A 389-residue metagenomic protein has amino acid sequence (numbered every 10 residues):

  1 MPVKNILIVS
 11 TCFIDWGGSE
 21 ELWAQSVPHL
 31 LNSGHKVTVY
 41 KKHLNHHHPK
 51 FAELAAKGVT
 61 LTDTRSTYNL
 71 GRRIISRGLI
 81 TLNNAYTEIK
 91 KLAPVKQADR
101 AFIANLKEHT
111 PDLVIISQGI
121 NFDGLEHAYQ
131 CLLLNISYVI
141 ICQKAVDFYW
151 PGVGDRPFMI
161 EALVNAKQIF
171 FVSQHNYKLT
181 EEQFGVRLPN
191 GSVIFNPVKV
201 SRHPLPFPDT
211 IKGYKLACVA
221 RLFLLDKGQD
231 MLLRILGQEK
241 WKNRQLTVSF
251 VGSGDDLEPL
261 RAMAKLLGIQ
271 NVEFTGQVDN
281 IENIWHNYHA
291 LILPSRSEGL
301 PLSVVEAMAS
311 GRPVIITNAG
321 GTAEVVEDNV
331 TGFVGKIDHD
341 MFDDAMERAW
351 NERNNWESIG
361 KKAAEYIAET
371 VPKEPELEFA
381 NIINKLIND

Functional and structural regions predicted by a protein language model:
G17-Q25, Y214, F223-Q238, D255-R261: A conserved mid-protein helix/loop that constitutes part of the nucleotide-sugar donor-binding site
V95-D99, V114-L134: An aromatic- and histidine-rich active-site surface loop
S137, C142-N165: Nucleotide-sugar donor phosphate/pyrophosphate-binding loop at the beta->alpha transition of glycosyltransferases
V164-G191, V198: A short, active-site helix/loop in glycosyltransferases that binds the activated sugar's phosphate group
Q277, R296: Aromatic "clamp/platform" in nucleotide-sugar-dependent glycosyltransferases that forms part of the donor/acceptor
P313-I316, V326: Short hydrophobic beta-strand element within catalytic cores of glycosyltransferases and related nucleotide-activated
D328-N329, F333-D340, R348-N354: Conserved acidic donor-binding segment of nucleotide-sugar-dependent glycosyltransferases
R348, N355-T370, N381: A short, well-ordered alpha-helix in the C-terminal region of glycosyltransferases
